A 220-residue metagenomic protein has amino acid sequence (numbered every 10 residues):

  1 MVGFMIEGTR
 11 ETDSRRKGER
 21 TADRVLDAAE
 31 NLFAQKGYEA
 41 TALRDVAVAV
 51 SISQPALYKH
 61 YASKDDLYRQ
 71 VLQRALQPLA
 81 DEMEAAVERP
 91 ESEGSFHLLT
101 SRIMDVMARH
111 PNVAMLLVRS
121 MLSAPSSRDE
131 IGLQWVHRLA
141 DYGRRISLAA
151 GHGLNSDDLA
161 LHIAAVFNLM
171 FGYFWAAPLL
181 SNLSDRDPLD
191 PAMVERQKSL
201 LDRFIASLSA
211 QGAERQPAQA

Functional and structural regions predicted by a protein language model:
M1-T9, R109, A140-A149, L169-A220: C-terminal peripheral helix-coil segments that are non-catalytic and often amphipathic
R20-R24, A28-D66, Q70: Helix-turn-helix
S51, A75, L79, R109-V113 (+2 more regions): Amphipathic, well-ordered alpha-helical segments in soluble domains
Q70, E84-V113, H152-V166: Hydrophobic alpha-helical connector segments
Q77-E84, P125-G151, A160-L161, E195-D202: Amphipathic alpha-helical packing segments from all-alpha helical-bundle domains
D105-R144, R186-A192: Short secondary-structure transition hinges
